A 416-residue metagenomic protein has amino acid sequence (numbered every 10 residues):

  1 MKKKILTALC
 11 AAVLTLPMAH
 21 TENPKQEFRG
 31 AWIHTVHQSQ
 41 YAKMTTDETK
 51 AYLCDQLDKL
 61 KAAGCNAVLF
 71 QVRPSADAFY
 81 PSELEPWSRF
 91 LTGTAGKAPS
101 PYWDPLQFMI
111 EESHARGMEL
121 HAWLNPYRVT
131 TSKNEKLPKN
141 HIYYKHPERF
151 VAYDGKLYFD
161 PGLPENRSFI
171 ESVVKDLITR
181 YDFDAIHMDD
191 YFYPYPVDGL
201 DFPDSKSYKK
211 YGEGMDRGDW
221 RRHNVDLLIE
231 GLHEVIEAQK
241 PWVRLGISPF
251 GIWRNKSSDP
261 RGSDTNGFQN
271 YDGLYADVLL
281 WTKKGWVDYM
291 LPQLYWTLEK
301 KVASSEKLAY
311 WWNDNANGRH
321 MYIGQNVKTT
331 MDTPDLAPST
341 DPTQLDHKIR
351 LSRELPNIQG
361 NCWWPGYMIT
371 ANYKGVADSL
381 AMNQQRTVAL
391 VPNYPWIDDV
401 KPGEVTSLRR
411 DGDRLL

Functional and structural regions predicted by a protein language model:
K25-G30, C65-S75, D104-V151, H187-D190 (+1 more regions): Glycine-rich, aromatic-flanked loop segments that form ligand/cofactor-binding clefts across common enzyme folds
Q26, W32-H34, Q38-A51, A122 (+2 more regions): Active-site-adjacent "subsite" loops/lids of carbohydrate-active enzymes
I33-T35, V243-N266, L294, L308-L345: Active-site clefts of carbohydrate-active enzymes
H37-D47, W87-W103, Y153-S168, E213-V225 (+4 more regions): The substrate-binding groove and active-site-proximal loops of carbohydrate-active enzymes, especially glycoside
A51-A78, R180-A185, L280, W286-V287: Catalytic domains of carbohydrate-active enzymes, especially glycoside hydrolases
G64-S100: Aromatic-lined carbohydrate-binding/catalytic grooves of carbohydrate-active enzymes
N66, R116, K145-W286, Y295: Polysaccharide-binding and catalytic clefts of secreted carbohydrate-active enzymes
Y275-K301, N317-W396: Substrate-binding cleft of secreted/luminal carbohydrate-active enzymes
